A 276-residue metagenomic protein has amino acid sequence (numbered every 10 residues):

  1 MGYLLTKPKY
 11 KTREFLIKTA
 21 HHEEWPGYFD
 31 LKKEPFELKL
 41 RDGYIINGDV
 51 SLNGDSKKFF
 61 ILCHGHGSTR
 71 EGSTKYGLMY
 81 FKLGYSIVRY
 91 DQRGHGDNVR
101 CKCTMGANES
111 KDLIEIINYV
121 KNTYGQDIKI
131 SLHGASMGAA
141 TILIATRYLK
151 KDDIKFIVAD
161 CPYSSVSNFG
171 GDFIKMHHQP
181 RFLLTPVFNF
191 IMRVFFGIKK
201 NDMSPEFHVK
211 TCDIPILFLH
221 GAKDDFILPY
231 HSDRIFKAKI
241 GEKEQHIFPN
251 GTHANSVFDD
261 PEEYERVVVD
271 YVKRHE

Functional and structural regions predicted by a protein language model:
M1-K39, D49: An N-terminal hydrophobic leader/cap segment in hydrolases
Y76, I214, L228-K237: Short alpha-helix in the alpha/beta-hydrolase fold that links the catalytic acid
G77-V99: Conserved alpha/beta-hydrolase
H95-I128: Catalytic nucleophile-loop/oxyanion-hole region of alpha/beta-hydrolase and closely related hydrolase-like folds
I144-I198: Hydrolase active-site cap/lid region
T211-D213, F218-H220, D224: Short beta-strand/loop motif that positions the catalytic acidic residue of the alpha/beta-hydrolase fold
K223-I227, A254-N255: Acidic catalytic loop of the alpha/beta-hydrolase fold
G251-E265: Catalytic histidine-centered segment of alpha/beta-hydrolase-like enzymes
